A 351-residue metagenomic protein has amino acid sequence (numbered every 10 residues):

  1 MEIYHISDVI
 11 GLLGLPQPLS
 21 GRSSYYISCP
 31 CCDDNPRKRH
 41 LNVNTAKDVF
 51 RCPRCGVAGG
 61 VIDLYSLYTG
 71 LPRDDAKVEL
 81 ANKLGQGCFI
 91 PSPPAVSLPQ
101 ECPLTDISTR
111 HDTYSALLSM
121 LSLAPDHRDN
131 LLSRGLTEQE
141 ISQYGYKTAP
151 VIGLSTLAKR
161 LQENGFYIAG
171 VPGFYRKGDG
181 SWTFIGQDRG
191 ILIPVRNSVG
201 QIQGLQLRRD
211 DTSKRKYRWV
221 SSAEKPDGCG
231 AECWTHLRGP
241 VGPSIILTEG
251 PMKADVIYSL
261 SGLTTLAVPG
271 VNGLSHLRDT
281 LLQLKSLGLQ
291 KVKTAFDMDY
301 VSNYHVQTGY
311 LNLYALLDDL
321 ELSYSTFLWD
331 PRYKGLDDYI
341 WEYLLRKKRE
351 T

Functional and structural regions predicted by a protein language model:
M1-V96, A149-G153, A158: N-terminal structured subdomain of primase-like DNA metabolism proteins
M1-Y4, P53-G59, Q203, R215-R218 (+2 more regions): TOPRIM fold recognition
L13-P16, R176-T183, L328: Short, P/G- and charge-enriched loop/turn segments at secondary-structure junctions
P18-L19, R134-T148, S261-G273: Short, well-structured beta-strand/strand-turn elements
C29, C52, Y65, L131 (+3 more regions): A residue-level signal for conserved active-site and pocket-lining positions in enzyme catalytic cores
N35, I152-Q290: Phosphate-handling DNA/RNA-contact segment within nucleic-acid enzymes
D74-N130: Conserved active-site segments centered on acidic
L121-F166: Tandem CBS (Cystathionine beta-synthase) repeat/Bateman regulatory domains
